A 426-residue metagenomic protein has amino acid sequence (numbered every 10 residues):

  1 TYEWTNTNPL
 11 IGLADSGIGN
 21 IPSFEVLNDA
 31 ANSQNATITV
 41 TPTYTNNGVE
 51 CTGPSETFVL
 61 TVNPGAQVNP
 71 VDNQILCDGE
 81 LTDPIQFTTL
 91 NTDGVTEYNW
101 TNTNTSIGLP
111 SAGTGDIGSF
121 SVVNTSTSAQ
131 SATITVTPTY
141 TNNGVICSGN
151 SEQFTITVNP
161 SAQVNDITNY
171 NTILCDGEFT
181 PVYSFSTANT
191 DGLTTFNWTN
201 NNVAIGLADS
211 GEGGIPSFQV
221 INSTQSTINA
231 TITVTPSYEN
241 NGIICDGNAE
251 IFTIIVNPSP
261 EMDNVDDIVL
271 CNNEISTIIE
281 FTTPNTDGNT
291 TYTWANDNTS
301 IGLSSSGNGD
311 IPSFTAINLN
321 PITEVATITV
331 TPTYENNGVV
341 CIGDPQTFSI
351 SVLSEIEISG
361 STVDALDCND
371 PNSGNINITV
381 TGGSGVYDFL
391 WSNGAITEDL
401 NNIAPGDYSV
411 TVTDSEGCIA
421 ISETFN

Functional and structural regions predicted by a protein language model:
T1-N426: Proline- and Ser/Thr-rich low-complexity, intrinsically disordered segments
